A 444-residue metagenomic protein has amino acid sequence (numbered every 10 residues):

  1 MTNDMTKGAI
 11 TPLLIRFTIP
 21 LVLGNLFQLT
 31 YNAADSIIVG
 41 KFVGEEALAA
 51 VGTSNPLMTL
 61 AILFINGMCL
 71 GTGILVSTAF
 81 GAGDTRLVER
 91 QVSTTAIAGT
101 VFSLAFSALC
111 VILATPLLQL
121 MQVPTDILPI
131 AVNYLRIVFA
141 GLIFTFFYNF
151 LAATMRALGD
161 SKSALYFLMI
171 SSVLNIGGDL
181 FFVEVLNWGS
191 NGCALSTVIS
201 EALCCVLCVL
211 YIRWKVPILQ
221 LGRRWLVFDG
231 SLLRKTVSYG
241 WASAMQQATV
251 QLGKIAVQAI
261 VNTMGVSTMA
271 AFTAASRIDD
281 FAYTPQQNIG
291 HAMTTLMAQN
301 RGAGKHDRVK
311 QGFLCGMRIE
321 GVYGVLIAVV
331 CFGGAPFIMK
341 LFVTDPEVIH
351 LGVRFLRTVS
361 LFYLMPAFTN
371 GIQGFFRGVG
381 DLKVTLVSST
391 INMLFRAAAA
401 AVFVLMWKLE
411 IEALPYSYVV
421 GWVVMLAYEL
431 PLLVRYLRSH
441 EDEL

Functional and structural regions predicted by a protein language model:
M1-T18, V76-G141, V185-W241, M297-F362 (+1 more regions): Short alpha-helical transmembrane segments in multi-pass integral membrane proteins
M5-F42, P56-G71, L75, T100-S107 (+5 more regions): N-terminal transmembrane alpha-helices
R16-D35, I137, Y148, S171 (+5 more regions): Transmembrane helical elements of multi-pass membrane transporters/channels
L26, T30-A49, L118-T125, F181-W188 (+5 more regions): Helix-terminus/linker motif at the lipid-water interface of multi-pass membrane proteins
V39-T59, T125-I130, S190-C193, L232-Y239 (+5 more regions): Interfacial/gating helices of multi-pass transporter permease domains
L48-A108, T145-A164, A271-A335, P366-G380 (+1 more regions): Small-residue-rich hydrophobic transmembrane alpha-helices
L60-L63, N175-D179, C204-V209, F281-T284 (+3 more regions): Hydrophobic transmembrane alpha-helices of multi-pass small-molecule transporters
C69, I137-R156, A164-S172, C193-C208 (+4 more regions): Short runs within selected transmembrane alpha-helices of multi-pass transporters and secretion channels
